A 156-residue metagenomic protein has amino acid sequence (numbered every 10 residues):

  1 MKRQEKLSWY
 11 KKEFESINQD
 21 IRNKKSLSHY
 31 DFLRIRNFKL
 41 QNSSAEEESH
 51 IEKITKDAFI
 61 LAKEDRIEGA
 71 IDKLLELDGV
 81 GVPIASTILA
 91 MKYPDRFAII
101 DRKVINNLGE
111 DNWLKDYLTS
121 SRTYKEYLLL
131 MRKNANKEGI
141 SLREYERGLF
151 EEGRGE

Functional and structural regions predicted by a protein language model:
M1-F38, A98-E156: C-terminal accessory module of base-excision DNA glycosylases/AP lyases that mediates lesion recognition and DNA
K24, E64-D65, P94: Short loop/turn hinge sites at secondary-structure boundaries
R36-Q41, A85-L89: Short, flexible active-site loops
Q41-V80: Helix-hairpin-helix/helix-loop-helix acidic hairpins
N42, L61, M91-K92, D111: Alpha-helix C-capping/helix-to-loop hinge sites
N42-E47, Y93-A98, R154-E156: Short helix-capping/linker segments at secondary-structure and domain boundaries
G69-G109: Catalytic DNA-binding helix-loop module of base-excision-repair DNA glycosylases/AP lyases
